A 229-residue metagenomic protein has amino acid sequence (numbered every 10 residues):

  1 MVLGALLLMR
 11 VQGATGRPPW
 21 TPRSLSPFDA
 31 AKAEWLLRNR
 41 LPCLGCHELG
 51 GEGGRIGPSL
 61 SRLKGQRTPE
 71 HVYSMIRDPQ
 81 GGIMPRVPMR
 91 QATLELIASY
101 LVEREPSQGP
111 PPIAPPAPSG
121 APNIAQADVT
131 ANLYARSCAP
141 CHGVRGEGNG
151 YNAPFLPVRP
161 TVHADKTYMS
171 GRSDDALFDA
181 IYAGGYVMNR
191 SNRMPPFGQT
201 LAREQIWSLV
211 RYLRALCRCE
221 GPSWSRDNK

Functional and structural regions predicted by a protein language model:
M1-R10: Hydrophobic membrane-insertion alpha-helices, especially the h-region of bacterial N-terminal signal peptides
A14-R38, E105-L133, S223-K229: Electrostatic cytochrome c docking/interface patches
P22-S26, S61, G65, R86-R90 (+5 more regions): Alpha-helix initiation/capping motif
F28-A31, W35, L44-R77, G81 (+3 more regions): Gly/Gly-Pro-rich "capping" loops immediately C-terminal to redox-active cysteine motifs in periplasmic/lumenal
W35-C43, G184-S191: Short, charged helix-to-loop "capping" segments that act as catalytic/coupling loops
R40-L49, I97, T130-R145, L177 (+3 more regions): The canonical Cys-X-X-Cys-His
G54-L63, M75-S107, A117-G120, T161 (+2 more regions): Axial heme c-ligation environment in periplasmic c-type cytochrome domains
A98-Q126, A139-A164: Accessory recognition modules or surfaces
